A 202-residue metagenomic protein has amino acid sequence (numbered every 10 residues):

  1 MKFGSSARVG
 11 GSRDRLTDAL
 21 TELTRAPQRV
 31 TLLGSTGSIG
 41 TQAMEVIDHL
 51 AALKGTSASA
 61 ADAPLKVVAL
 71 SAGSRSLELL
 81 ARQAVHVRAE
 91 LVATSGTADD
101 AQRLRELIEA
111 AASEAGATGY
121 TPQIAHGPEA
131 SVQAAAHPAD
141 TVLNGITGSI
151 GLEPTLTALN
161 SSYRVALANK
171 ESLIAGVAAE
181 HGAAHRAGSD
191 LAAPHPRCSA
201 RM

Functional and structural regions predicted by a protein language model:
K2-S149: N-terminal glycine-/serine-/threonine-rich beta1-alpha1-beta2 phosphate-ribose binding loop of Rossmann-like
S35, A168-N169: A secondary-structure boundary/capping signal
L65, S162-Y163: A short helix-loop-beta submotif of the ANL/AMP-binding
V92-A93, A166-L167, A192: Short hydrophobic alpha-helical runs that function as membrane-insertion/retention elements
D99-Q102, S172-G176, C198-R201: Short gly/pro/ser/thr-enriched loop/turn and capping motifs at secondary-structure boundaries
L107, S149-S161, K170-D190, P194: Rossmann-fold NAD(P)-binding glycine/threonine-rich loop
V132-H137, D190-M202: Small/polar-residue-rich loop-to-helix segments that shape phosphate-bearing ligand pockets
